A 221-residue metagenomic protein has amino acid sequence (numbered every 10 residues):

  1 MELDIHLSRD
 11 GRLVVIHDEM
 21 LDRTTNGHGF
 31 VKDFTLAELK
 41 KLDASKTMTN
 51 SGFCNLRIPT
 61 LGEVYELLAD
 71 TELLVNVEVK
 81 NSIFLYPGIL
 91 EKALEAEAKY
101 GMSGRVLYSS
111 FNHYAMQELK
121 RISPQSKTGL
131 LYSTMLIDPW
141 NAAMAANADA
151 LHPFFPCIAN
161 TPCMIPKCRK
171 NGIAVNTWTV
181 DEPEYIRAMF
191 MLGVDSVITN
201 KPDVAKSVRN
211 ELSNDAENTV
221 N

Functional and structural regions predicted by a protein language model:
M1-L7, L13, V77: Conserved metal-phosphate-binding beta-hairpin within the catalytic cores of diverse ATP-dependent phosphoryl-transfer
E2-L3, T49, E78, L107 (+4 more regions): Residue-level detector of family-conserved "landmark" positions at structurally sensitive sites
S8, L21, V31, A44 (+3 more regions): Hydrophobic pocket-lining residues within nucleotide cofactor-binding pockets
D10, F84-Y86, I186: Short catalytic/ligand-binding loop motif for oxyanion handling, primarily in non-cytosolic enzymes, centered on
H17-L130, A146-D149, P153-F155, R169-N171: Metal-dependent phosphodiesterase/phospholipase catalytic core, i.e., the His/Asp/Glu-rich active-site region
G129-N221: C-terminal active-site rim and adjoining tail of enzyme catalytic domains
